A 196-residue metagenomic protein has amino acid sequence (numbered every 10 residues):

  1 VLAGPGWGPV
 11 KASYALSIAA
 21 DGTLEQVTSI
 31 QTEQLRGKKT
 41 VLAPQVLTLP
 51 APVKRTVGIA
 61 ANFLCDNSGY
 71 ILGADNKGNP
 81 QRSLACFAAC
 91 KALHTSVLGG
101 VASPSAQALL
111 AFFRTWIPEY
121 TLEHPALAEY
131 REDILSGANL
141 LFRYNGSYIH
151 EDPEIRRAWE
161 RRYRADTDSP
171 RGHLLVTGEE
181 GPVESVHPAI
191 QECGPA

Functional and structural regions predicted by a protein language model:
V1-G172: Conserved phosphate-interacting/catalytic interface
L174-T177: Short cysteine-rich clusters marking metal-coordination/redox-active sites
E179-A196: Domain-exit/linker segments immediately C-terminal to small folded modules
